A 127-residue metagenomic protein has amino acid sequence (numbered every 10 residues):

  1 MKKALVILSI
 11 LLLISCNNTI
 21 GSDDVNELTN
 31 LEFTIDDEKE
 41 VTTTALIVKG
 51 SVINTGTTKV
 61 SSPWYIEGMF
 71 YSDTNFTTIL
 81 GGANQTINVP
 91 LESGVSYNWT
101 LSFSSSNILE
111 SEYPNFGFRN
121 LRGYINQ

Functional and structural regions predicted by a protein language model:
M1-N17: Sec-dependent bacterial lipoprotein signal peptides
I14-E38: Bacterial Sec-dependent N-terminal signal peptides
T44-V48: Structural beta-strand segments of beta-rich domains
V52-G56: Asparagine-centered strand-capping/turn motif at beta-strand->loop junctions
T58-T77: Short acidic, flexible loop segments centered on an aromatic residue
N75-T86: Short beta-strand and strand-turn-strand segments in soluble, beta-rich domains
I87-Y97: Short proline/glycine- and polar residue-rich coil/turn motifs
S105-Q127: Terminal connector regions
